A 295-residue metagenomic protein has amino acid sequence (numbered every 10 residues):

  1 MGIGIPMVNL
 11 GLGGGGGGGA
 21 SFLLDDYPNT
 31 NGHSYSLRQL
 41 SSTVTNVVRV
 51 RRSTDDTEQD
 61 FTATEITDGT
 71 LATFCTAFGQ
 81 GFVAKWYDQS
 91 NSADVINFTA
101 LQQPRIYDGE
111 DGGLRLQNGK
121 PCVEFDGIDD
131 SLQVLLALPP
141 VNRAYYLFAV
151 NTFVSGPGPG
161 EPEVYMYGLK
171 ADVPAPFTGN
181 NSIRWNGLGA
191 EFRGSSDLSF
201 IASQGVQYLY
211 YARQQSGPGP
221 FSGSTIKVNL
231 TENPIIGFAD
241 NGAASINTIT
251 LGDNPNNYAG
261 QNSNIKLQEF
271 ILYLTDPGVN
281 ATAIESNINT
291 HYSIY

Functional and structural regions predicted by a protein language model:
M1-G19, G223, I288: Glycine-biased low-complexity/repetitive sequence motifs
N9-F22, F78-W86, S90-S92: Glycine-rich, low-complexity segments
G13-T54: N-terminal module-boundary/linker segments of secreted carbohydrate-active enzymes
S36, G79, A84-D129, L147-G160 (+1 more regions): Extracellular glycan-interaction surfaces
Q39-Y87: Low-complexity, highly charged intrinsically disordered N-terminal segments that act as targeting/localization
T43-T54, V123, V164-M166, A190-F192 (+1 more regions): Short, hydrophobic/proline-enriched secondary-structure or compact coil segments at domain edges
F192-R193, A243-L272, P277: Extracellular glycan-interaction patches encoded by glycine-rich segments
E269-Y295: Extended recognition patches within non-cytosolic domains
